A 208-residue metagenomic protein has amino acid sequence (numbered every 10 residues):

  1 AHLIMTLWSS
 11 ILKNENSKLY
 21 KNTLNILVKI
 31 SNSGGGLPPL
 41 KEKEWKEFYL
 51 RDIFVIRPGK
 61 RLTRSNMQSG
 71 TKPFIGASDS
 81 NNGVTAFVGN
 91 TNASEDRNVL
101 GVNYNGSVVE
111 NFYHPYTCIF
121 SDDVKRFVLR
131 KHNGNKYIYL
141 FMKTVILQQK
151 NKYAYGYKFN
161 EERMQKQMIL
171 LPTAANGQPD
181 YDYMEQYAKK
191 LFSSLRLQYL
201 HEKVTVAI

Functional and structural regions predicted by a protein language model:
A1, K131-N135, G177: Short amphipathic alpha-helix initiation/capping segments at coil-to-helix junctions
H2-R61, S65-N81, A175-I208: Non-catalytic DNA-recognition/assembly elements of restriction-modification systems
R51-I169: DNA target-recognition domains and sequence-specific DNA-contacting regions of bacterial/archaeal
